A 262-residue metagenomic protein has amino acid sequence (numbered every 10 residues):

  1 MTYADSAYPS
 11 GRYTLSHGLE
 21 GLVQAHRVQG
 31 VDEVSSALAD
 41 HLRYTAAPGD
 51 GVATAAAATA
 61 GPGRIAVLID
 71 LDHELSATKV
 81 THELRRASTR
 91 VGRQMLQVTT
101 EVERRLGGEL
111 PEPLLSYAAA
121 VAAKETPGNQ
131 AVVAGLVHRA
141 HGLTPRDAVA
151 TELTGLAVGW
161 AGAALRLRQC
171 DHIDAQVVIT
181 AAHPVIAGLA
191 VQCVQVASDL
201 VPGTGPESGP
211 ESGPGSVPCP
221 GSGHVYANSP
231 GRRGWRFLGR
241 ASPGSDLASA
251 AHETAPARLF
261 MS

Functional and structural regions predicted by a protein language model:
M1-L68: Glycine/small-residue-rich interface belts in oligomeric ring/scaffold proteins and their assembly partners
G11-L15, A46-D50, V91, Q130-V133 (+1 more regions): Catalytic-loop motifs flanking and including active-site residues across diverse enzymes
G21-H26, H41, T45, A57-G61 (+5 more regions): Generic structural signal for hydrophobic core residues of well-folded globular domains
R27, V31-D32, S36, L136-A140 (+2 more regions): C-terminal auxiliary extensions adjacent to catalytic cores
E33, R43-A56, L84, S88-G92 (+2 more regions): Hydrophobic alpha-helical segments that drive targeting, anchoring, or assembly
L42-R43, V121-A123, D246-S249: A generic local secondary-structure boundary/capping motif
G51-A56, I65-L143: Internal, conserved structured core segments that host functional sites
